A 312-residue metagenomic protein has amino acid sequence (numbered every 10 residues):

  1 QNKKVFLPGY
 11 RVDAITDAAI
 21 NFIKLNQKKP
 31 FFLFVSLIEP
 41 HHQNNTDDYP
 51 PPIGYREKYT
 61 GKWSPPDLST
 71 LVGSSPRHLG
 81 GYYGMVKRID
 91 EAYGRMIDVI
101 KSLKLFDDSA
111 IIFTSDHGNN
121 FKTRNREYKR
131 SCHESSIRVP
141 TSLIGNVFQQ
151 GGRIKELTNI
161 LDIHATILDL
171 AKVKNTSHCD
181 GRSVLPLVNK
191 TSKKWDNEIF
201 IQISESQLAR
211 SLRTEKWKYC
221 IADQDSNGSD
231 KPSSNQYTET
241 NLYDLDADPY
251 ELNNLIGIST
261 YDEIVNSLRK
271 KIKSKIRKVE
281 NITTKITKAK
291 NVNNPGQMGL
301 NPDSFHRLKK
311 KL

Functional and structural regions predicted by a protein language model:
Q1-T158, L170-H178, I221, G228-S229 (+5 more regions): Active-site-proximal cap/lid insertion segments
K3, T214-W217: Beta-strand-turn-beta hairpins that frame and shape the catalytic cleft of phosphate-ester-processing enzymes
T16, D107-S109, G151-L212, Y261-K270 (+1 more regions): Polar, surface-exposed loop/tail segments that function as active-site lids or cofactor/substrate-recognition elements
G145, L212-E215, L245: Active-site beta-strand termini and strand-to-loop segments that position acidic
L185, C220, N253: Nucleotide phosphate-binding site architecture
L212, I221-D223: NAD(P)-dinucleotide binding in Rossmann-like oxidoreductases
D248: Intrinsically disordered, low-complexity polar regions and short flexible loop motifs
L255-L312: Long, internal low-complexity/basic segments
